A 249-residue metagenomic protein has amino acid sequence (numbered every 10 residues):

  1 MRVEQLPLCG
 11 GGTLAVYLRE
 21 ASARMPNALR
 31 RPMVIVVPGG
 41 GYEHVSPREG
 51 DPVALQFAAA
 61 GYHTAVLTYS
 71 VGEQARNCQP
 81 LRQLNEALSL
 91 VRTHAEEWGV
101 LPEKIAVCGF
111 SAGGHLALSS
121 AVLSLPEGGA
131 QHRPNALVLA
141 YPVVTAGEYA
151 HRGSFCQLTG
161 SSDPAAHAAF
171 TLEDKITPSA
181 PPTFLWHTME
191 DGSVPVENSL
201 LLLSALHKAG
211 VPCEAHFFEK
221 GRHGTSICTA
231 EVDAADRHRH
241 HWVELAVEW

Functional and structural regions predicted by a protein language model:
M1-L29, E148, R152, H238: N-terminal cap/lid segment of alpha/beta-hydrolase-fold proteins
C9, L200-W249: C-terminal catalytic histidine-bearing segment of alpha/beta-hydrolase fold enzymes
A28, P47-A65: Short amphipathic alpha-helix adjacent to the substrate-entry channel of hydrolases
R30-G39: Short beta-strand element of the alpha/beta-hydrolase
V45-P47, A65-P102, A234-R239: Catalytic nucleophile-loop/oxyanion-hole region of alpha/beta-hydrolase and closely related hydrolase-like folds
E86-Q157, D163-H167: Primarily recognizes the serine-hydrolase "nucleophile elbow" in alpha/beta-hydrolase and SGNH/GDSL folds
S179, L185-H187, D191: Short beta-strand/loop motif that positions the catalytic acidic residue of the alpha/beta-hydrolase fold
G192-L201: Conserved alpha/beta-hydrolase "acid-adjacent" motif
